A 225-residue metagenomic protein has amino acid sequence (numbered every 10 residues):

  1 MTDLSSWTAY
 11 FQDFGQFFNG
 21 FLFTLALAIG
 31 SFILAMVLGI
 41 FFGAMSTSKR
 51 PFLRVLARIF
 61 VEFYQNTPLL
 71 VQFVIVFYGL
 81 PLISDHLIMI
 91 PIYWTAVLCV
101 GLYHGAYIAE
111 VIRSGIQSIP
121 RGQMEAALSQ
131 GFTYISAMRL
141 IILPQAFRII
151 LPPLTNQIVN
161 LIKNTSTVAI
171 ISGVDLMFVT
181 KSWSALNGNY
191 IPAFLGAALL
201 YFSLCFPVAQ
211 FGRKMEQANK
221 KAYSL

Functional and structural regions predicted by a protein language model:
M1-L225: Transmembrane alpha-helices and adjacent helix-loop boundaries
